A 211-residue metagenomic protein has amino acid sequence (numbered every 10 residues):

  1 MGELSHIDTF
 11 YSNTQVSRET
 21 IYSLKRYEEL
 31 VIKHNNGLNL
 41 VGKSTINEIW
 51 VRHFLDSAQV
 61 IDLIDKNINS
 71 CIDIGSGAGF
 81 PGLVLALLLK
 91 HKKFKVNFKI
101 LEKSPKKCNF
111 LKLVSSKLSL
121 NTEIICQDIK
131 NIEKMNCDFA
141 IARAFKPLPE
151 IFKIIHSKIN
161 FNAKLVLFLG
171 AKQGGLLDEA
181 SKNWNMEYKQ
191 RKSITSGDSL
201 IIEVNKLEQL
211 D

Functional and structural regions predicted by a protein language model:
M1-K66, I72, P105-N109, L113-L120: Class I SAM-dependent transferase core
V31, L169, V204: Residue-level signal for inorganic ion chemistry
A58-C137, I141-A142: Conserved SAM/SAH cofactor-binding pocket of Class I
N97, N121-E123, K164, N185-K189: Conserved beta-strand segments of alpha/beta enzyme cores
K99, K172-D211: Active-site capping/gating segments
D128-K130, G170-Q173: Short, polar loop motifs at secondary-structure junctions
F152-K164: A short glycine-rich, Lys/Arg-flanked "PGG" loop and its adjoining helix->strand segment in the class I
N162-K172: Conserved beta-strand signature within the Rossmann-like core of class I S-adenosyl-L-methionine
